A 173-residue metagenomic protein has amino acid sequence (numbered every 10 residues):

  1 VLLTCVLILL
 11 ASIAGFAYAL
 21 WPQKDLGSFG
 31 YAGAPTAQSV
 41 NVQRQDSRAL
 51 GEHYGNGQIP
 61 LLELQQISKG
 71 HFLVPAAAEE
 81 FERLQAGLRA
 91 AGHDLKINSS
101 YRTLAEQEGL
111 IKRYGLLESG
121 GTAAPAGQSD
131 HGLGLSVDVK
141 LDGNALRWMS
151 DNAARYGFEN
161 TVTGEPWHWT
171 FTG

Functional and structural regions predicted by a protein language model:
V1-S100, L104-G173: Extracytoplasmic cell-surface/polysaccharide-interacting catalytic and binding patches
